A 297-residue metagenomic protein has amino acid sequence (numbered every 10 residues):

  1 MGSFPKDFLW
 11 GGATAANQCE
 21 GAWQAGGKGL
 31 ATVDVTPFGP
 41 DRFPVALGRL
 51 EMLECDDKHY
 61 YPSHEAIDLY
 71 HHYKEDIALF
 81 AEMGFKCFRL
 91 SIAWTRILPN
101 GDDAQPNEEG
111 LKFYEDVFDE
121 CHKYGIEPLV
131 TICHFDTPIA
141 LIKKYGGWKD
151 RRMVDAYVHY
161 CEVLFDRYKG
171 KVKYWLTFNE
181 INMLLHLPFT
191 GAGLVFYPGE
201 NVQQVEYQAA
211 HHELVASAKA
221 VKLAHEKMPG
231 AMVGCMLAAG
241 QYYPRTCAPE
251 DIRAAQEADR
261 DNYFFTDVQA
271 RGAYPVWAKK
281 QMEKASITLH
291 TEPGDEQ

Functional and structural regions predicted by a protein language model:
M1-D57, N100-D102, L111-Q297: Active-site region of glycoside hydrolase catalytic domains
K58-H72, K149-R152: Active-site mouth loops of central-metabolism enzymes
H64-I67, H71, Q105, Q204 (+1 more regions): Short, solvent-exposed segments of well-ordered alpha helices
E65, H72-E75, H159-Y160, K219: Short, conserved clusters of charged catalytic residues that mark active-site and nucleotide-handling motifs
D68, E75, E109, H212: Residue-level signal for the nucleotide or nucleotide-sugar donor/cofactor binding architecture
H72-A93: Catalytic domains of carbohydrate-active enzymes, especially glycoside hydrolases
K86, T95-I97, F135-T137: A short acidic, glycine/proline-enriched capping/turn motif at secondary-structure boundaries, especially helix N-cap
I92-P106: Glycine-rich, proline-tolerant flexible connector loops at the mouths of alpha/beta enzymes
